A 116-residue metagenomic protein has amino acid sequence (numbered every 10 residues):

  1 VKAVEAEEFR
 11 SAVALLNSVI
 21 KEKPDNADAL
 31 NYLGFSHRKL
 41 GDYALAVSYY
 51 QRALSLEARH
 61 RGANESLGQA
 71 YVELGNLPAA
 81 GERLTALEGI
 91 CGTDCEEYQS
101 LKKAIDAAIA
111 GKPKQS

Functional and structural regions predicted by a protein language model:
E22, L56, G89-T93: Structural marker of alpha-solenoid helical repeat scaffolds
N26, H60, D94-C95: Residue-level recognition of tetratricopeptide repeat
Y32, S66, S100-A104: Canonical tetratricopeptide repeat
G81-S116: Terminal, low-structured helical/coil segments at or just beyond the last alpha-helical repeat
